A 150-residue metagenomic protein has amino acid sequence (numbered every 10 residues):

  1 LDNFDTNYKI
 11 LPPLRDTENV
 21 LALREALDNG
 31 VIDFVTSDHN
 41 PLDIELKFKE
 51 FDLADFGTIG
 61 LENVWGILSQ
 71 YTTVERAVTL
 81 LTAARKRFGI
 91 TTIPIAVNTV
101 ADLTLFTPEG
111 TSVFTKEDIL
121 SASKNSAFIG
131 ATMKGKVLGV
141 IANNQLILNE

Functional and structural regions predicted by a protein language model:
L1, D16, D43, T82 (+1 more regions): Alpha-helix initiation/capping motif
L1-V35: Histidine/acidic residue-rich metal-binding segments in metalloenzymes
D2-K9, K47-A54, L120-K124: Short glycine/proline- and charge-enriched loop/turn segments that cap or connect secondary-structure elements
Y8-N19, D55-I59, S126-M133: A short acidic, glycine-rich active-site loop that binds or catalyzes chemistry on phosphate/adenosine moieties
D16-E25, V64-Q70, M133-G139: Short C-terminal domain-edge/linker segments immediately following a structured domain
N19-L23, T91-I93, S126: A generic local structural motif
A26-N29, F34-P108: His/Asp/Glu-enriched, well-ordered alpha-helical/loop segment that forms or immediately abuts the divalent-metal
L53, V100-E150: C-terminal cap of metal-dependent C-N hydrolases
